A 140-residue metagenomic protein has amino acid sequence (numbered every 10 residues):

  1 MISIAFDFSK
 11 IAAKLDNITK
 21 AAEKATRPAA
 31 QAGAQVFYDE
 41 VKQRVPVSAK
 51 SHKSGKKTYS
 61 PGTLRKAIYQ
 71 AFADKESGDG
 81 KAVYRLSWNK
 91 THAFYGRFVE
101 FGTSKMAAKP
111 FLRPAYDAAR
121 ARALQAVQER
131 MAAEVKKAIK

Functional and structural regions predicted by a protein language model:
M1-R85, N89-K140: Short, Lys/Arg-rich flexible segments
